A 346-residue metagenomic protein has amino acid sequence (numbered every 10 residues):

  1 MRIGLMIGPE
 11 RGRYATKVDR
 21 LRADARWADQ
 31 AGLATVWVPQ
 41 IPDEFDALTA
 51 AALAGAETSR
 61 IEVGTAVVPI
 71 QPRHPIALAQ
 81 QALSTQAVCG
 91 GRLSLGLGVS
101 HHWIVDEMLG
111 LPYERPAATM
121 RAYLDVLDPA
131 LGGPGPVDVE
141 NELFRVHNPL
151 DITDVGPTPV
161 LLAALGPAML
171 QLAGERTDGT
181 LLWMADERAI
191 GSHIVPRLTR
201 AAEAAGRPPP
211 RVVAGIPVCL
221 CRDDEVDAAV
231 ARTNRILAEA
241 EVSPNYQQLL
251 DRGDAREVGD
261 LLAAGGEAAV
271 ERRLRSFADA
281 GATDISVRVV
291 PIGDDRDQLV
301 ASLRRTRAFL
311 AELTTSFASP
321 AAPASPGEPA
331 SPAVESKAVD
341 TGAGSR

Functional and structural regions predicted by a protein language model:
M1-R346: Active-site-adjacent structural elements that line small-molecule/cofactor binding pockets in enzymes
